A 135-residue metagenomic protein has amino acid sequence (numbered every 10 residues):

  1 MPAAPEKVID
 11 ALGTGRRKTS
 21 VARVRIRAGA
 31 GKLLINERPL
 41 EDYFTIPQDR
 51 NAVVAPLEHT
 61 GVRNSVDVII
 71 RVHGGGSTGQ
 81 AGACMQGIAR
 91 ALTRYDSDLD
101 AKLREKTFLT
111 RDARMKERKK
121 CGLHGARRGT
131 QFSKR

Functional and structural regions predicted by a protein language model:
P2-R16, A22-H73, T78, G82-R135: Structured, basic alpha/beta domains of bacterial-type, RNA-associated proteins
